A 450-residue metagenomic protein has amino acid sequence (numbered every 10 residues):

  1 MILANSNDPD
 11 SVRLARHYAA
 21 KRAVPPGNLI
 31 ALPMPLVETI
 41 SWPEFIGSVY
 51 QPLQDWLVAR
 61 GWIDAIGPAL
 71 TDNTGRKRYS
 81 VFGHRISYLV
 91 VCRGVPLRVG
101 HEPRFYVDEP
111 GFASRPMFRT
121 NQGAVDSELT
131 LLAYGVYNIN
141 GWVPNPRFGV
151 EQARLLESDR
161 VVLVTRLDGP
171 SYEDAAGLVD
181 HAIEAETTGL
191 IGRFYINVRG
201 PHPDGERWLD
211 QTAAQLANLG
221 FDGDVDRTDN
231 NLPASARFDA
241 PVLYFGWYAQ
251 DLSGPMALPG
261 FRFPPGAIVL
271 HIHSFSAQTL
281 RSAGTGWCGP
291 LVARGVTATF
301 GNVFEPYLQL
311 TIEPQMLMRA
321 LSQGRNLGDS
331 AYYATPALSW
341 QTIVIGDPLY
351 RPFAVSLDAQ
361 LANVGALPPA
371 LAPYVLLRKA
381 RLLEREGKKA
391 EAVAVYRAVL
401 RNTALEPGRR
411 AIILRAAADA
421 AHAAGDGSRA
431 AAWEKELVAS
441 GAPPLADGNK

Functional and structural regions predicted by a protein language model:
M1-E406, R410, A423-A424, S428: Cysteine-dependent hydrolase recognition
A133-V136, A418, G441: Generic low-complexity, intrinsically disordered sequence content enriched in small uncharged/hydrophobic residues
V375, I413, A446-G448: The tetratricopeptide repeat
L382, A420, L437-S440: TPR/TPR-like alpha-solenoid repeats
L400-E406, E436-P444: Solenoid-like repeat scaffolds
L414-A421, W433: TPR/Sel1-like alpha-solenoid repeat signature
A431, A439-K450: Terminal, low-structured helical/coil segments at or just beyond the last alpha-helical repeat
